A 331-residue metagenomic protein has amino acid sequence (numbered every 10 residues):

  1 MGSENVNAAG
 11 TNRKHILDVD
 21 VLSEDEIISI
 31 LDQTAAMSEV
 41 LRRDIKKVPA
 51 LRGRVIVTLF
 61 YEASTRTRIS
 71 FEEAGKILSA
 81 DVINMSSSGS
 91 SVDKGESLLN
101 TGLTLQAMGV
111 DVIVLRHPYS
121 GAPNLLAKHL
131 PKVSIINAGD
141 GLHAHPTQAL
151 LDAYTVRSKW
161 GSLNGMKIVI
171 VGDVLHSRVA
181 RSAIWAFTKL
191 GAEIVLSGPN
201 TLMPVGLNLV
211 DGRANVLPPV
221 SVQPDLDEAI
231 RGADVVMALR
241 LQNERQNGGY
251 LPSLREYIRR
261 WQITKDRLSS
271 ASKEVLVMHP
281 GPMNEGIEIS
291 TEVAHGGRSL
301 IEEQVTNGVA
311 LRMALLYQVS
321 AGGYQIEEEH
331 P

Functional and structural regions predicted by a protein language model:
M1-E73: Positively charged, low-complexity intrinsically disordered leader regions
I45-Y154, E285: Phosphate/diphosphate ligand-binding glycine-rich loop within oxidoreductases
L51-I56, N164-I168, E274: Phosphate-coordination loops involved in phosphoryl transfer and adenosine-cofactor binding
Y61-E73, A153, S158-L239: Glycine-rich phosphate/diphosphate-binding loop of Rossmann-like nucleotide-binding domains
P131-V133, G191-A192, S270-L276: A short helix->loop->beta-strand "cap" motif at the edges of active sites that frequently abuts
N208, G212-E292: Rossmann-like adenosine-cofactor binding region
E274-V275, P280-P331: Adenosine-phosphate binding glycine-rich loop
